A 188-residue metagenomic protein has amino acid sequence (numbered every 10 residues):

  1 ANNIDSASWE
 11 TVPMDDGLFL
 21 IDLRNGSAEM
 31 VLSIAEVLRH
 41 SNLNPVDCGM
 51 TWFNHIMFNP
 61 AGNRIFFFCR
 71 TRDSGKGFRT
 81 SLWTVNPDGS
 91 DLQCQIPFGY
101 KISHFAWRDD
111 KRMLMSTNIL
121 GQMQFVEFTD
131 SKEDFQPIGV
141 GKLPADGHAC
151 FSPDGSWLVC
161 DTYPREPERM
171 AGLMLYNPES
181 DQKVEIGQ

Functional and structural regions predicted by a protein language model:
A1, D5-S8, V37-I65, L92-S116 (+2 more regions): Conserved beta-propeller blade repeats
A1-D15, F68-R79, D161-M170: Short, conserved, GDST-rich strand-edge loop motifs in beta-rich repeat architectures
G17-F19, S81-W83, Q124-V126, G172-M174: A short loop-to-beta-strand structural motif that recurs across blades of beta-propeller domains
L23-T51, T84-K101, T129-A145, Y176-Q188: Multi-bladed beta-propeller domains
N25, A61-G62, D110, I119-G121 (+4 more regions): Short strand-connecting beta-turns/loops that link adjacent beta-strands
G62-R64, C69-T71, W83: The feature marks a conserved, polyanion-engaging helical scaffold used by nucleic-acid processing enzymes and innate
K111-G139: N-terminal leader/targeting helix
G121-M123, V140-V184: Loop/turn-rich, solvent-exposed surfaces of beta-rich toroidal or solenoidal domains
